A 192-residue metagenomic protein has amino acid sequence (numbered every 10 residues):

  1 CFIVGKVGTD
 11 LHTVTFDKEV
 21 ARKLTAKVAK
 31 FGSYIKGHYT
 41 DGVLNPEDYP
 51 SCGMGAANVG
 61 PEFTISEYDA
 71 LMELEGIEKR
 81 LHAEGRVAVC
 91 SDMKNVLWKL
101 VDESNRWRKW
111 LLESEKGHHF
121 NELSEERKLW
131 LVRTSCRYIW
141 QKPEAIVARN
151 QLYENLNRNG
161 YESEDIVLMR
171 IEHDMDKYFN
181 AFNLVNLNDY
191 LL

Functional and structural regions predicted by a protein language model:
C1-H12, I35-T40: Core alpha/beta catalytic barrel or barrel-like domain that forms the active/cofactor pocket in diverse metabolic
T13-F16, D69-L71: Short acidic, glycine/serine/threonine-rich loops at helix termini
K18-F31: Alpha-helix-loop-beta-strand connector modules within alpha/beta enzyme cores
A29-L192: Flexible, acidic glycine-rich loops studded with aromatic residues
